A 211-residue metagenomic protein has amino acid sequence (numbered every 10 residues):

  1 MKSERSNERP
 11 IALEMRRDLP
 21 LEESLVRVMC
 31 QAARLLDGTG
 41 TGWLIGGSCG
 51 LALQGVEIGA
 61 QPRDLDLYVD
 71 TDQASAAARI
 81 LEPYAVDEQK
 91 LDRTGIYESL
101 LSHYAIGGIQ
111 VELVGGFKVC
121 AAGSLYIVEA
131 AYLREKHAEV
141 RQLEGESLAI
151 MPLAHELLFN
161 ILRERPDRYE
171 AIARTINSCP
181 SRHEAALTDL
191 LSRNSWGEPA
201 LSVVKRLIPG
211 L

Functional and structural regions predicted by a protein language model:
K2-L211: Compositionally biased terminal segments of proteins
